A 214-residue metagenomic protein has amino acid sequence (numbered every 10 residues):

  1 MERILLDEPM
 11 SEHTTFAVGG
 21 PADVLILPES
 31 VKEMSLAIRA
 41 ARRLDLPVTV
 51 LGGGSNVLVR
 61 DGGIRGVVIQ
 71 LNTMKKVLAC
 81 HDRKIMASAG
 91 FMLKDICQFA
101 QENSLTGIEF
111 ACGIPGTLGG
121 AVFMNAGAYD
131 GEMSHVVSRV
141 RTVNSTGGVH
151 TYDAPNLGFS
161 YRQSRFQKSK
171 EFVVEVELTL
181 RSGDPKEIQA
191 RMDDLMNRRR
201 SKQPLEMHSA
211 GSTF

Functional and structural regions predicted by a protein language model:
M1-L118: Anion-binding (especially nucleotide phosphate/pyrophosphate-binding) glycine-rich loop and adjoining beta-alpha core
L5-L6, T14-T15, V57, V143-N144 (+1 more regions): Phosphate/pyrophosphate- and phosphate-bearing ligand-binding catalytic cores of soluble enzymes
A17, M86, E109, F123 (+2 more regions): Conserved beta-strand segments that form the floor/walls of ligand-binding pockets within enzyme and binding domains
G19, I26-V31, L58-K76, F123-D153 (+1 more regions): Structural signature of FAD isoalloxazine-binding scaffolds in flavoprotein oxidoreductases
E29-K32, F91, D95, E109 (+5 more regions): Conserved active-site and cofactor/substrate-binding residues in soluble primary-metabolism enzymes
L36, D95-F99, R139, E175 (+1 more regions): Alpha-helical scaffold segments in soluble metabolic enzymes
K94, M124-A126, P155-Y161: Short acidic (Asp/Glu) patches
A100-S138, N144, S209, T213: A gly/ser-rich beta-alpha-beta helix-loop segment of oxidoreductase catalytic cores
